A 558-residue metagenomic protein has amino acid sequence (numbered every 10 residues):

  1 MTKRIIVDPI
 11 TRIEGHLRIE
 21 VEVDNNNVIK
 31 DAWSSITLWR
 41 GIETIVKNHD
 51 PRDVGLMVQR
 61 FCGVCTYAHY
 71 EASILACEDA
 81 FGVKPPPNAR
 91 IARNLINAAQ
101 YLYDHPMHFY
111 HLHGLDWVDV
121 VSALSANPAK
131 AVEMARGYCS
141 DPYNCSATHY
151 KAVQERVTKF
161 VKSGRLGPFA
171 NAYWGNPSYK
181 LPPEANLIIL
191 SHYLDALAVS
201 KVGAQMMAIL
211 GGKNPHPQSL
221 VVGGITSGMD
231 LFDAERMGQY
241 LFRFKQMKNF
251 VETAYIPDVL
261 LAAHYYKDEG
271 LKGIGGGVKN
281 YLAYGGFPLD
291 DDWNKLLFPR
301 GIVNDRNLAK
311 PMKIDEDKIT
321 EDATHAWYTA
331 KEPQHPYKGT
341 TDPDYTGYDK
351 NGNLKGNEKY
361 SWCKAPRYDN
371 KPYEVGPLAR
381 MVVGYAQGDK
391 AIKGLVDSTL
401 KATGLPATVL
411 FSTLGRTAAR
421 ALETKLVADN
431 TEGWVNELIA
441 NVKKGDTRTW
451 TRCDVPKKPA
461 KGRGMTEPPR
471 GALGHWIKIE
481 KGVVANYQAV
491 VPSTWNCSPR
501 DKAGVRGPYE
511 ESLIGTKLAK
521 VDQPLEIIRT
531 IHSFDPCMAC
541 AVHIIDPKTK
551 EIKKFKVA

Functional and structural regions predicted by a protein language model:
M1-R470, K481, N486, V491-A558: Active-site bordering "gate/hinge" segments that shape substrate access to catalytic or cofactor-binding pockets
H475-E480: A translation/RNA-centric and nucleic-acid-associated enzymatic feature enriched in Class II aminoacyl-tRNA synthetases
